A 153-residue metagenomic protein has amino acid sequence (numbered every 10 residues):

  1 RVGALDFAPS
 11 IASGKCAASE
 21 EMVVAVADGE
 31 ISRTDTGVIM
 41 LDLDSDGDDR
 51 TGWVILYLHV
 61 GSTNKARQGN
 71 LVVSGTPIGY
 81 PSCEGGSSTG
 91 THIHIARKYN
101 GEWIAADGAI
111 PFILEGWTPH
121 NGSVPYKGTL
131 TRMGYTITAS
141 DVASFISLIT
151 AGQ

Functional and structural regions predicted by a protein language model:
R1-V26: Short glycine/threonine/proline-enriched tight-turn/helix- or strand-capping micro-motif at secondary-structure
L5-A12, N64, N70, T76: Catalytic cores of extracellular degradative/oxidative enzymes
A12, D28-E30, D44, Y80-E84: Short beta-turn/strand-loop junction motif enriched in small, turn-promoting residues
S13, A17, R67-V73, A96-Q153: Acidic, glycine-rich catalytic/binding loops that coordinate metals and/or anionic ligands
A18-Q68, T89-R97: Zn2+-dependent peptidoglycan hydrolase active-site motif and core
I39, V72-S87: Short hydrophobic beta/alpha edge segments that flank linear recognition/processing sites
